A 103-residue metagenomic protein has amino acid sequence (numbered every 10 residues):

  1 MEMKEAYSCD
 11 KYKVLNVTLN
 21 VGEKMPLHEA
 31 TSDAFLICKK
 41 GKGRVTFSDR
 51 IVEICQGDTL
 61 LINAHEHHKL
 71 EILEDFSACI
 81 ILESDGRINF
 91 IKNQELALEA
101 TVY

Functional and structural regions predicted by a protein language model:
M1-E23, F90: A short glycine-rich, His/Asp/Glu-containing loop-to-beta-strand
C9-K13, E74-Y103: Double-stranded beta-helix
N16, P26, F35, D49-E53: Short, surface-exposed secondary-structure edge patches
T18, E29-V45: Short, conserved beta-strand element in jelly-roll/cupin
V21, T31, R50, E66 (+1 more regions): A generic "binding-loop/recognition-motif" signal
P26-L27, V45-T46, I62, H67-L73: Short beta-strand His + acidic residue motifs that chelate non-heme Fe in jelly-roll/DSBH and cupin folds
K39-K40, Q56, E74: A cytosolic small-molecule/anion-sensing beta-strand core signal
D49-A64: Short acidic-glycine-tyrosine-enriched beta hairpin
